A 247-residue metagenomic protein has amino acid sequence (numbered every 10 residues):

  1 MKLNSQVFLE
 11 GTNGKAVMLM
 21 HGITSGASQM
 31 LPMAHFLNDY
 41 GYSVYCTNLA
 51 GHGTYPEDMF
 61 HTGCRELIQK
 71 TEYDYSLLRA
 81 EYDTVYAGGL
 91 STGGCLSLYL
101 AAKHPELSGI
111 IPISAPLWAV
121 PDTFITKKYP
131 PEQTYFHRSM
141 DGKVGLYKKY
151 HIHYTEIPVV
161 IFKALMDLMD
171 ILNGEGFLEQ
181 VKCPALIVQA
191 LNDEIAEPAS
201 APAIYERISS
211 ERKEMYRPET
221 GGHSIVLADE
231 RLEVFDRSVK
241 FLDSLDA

Functional and structural regions predicted by a protein language model:
N38-P56: Conserved alpha/beta-hydrolase
G89-G93, S97: Gly/Ala-rich beta-loop-alpha elbow adjacent to hydrolase catalytic centers
I111-P121: Active-site nucleophile loop of the alpha/beta-hydrolase fold
V160-F177, C183: Active-site nucleophile elbow and catalytic-triad environment of alpha/beta-hydrolase enzymes
V181, I187-Q189, D193: Short beta-strand/loop motif that positions the catalytic acidic residue of the alpha/beta-hydrolase fold
E194-S200: Conserved alpha/beta-hydrolase "acid-adjacent" motif
P202, E206-S224: Catalytic histidine neighborhood in serine/cysteine hydrolases with alpha/beta-hydrolase-type architecture
E219-A247: Catalytic active-site module of serine/aspartate enzymes centered on a nucleophile-bearing elbow/loop
